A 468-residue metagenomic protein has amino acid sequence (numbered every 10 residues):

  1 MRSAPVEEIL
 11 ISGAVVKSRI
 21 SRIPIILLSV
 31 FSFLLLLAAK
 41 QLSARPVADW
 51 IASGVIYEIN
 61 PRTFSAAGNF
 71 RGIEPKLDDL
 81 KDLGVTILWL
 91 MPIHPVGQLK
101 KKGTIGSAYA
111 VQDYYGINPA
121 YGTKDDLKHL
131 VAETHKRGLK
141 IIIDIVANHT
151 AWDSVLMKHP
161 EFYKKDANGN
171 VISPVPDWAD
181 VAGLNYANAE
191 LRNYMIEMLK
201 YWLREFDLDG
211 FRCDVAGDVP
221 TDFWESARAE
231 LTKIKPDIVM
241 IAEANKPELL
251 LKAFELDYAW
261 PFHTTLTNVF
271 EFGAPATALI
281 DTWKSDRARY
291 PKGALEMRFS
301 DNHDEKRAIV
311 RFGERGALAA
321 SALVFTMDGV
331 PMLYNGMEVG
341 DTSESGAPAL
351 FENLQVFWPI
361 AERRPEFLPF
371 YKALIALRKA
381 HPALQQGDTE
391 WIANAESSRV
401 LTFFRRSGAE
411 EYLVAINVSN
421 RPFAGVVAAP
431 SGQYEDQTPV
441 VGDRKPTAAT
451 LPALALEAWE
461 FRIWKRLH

Functional and structural regions predicted by a protein language model:
P24-L37: Bacterial N-terminal signal peptides
S43-Y57, R62-R71, P75-T86, P92-F206 (+1 more regions): Substrate-binding/active-site clefts of carbohydrate-active enzymes
V55-Y57, L88-L90, I141-I143, F211 (+3 more regions): Hydrophobic faces of well-ordered beta-strands that scaffold small-molecule active sites in alpha/beta enzyme cores
D180, N193-T221, R298-N302: Active-site groove signature of glycoside hydrolases
R204, D214-E296, G313-E314, L323 (+6 more regions): Active-site-proximal helices and loops of the catalytic beta/alpha 8
I392-A428: Carbohydrate-binding surface patches
P422-G442: Beta-strand-rich binding/interaction modules
T447-H468: C-terminal beta-strand-rich structural cap/linker in extracellular carbohydrate-active enzymes
